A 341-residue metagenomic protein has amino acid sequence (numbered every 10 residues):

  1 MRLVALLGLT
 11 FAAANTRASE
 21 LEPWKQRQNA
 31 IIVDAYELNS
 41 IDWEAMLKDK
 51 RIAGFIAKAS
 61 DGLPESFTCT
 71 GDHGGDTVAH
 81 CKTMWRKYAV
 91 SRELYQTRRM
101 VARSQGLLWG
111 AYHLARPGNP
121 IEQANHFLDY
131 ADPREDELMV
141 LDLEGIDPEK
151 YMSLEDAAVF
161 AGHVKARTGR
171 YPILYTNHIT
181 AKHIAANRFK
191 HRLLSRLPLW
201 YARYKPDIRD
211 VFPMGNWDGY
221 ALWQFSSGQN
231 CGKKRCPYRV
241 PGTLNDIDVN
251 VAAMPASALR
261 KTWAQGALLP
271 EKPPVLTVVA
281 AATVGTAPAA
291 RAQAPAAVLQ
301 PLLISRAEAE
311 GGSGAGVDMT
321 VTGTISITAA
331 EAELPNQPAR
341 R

Functional and structural regions predicted by a protein language model:
S19-D49, K190-Q337: Functionally critical loop-and-helix segments that line ligand-binding/catalytic clefts of soluble enzyme domains
Q26-G110: N-terminal carbohydrate-binding/catalytic regions of secreted carbohydrate-active enzymes
A30-D34, A53-K58, L108-H113, E137-L143 (+3 more regions): Structural recognition of the beta-strand scaffold that forms the well-ordered cores of secreted hydrolase catalytic
Y36-A45, A89-V101, G118-D132, L154-V159 (+2 more regions): Alpha-helical scaffolding within the catalytic cores of extracellular/periplasmic polymer-degrading hydrolases
Y36-I41, A59-P64, L114-P120, E144-E149 (+3 more regions): Solvent-exposed loop/turn segments at secondary-structure junctions within structured extracellular/periplasmic domains
C81-K87, W109-R116, D142-K150: Surface-exposed cleft-lining segments at the edges of enzyme active sites
L138-P213: Catalytic domains of cell-wall/extracellular-matrix polysaccharide-remodeling enzymes, centered on de-N-acetylation
